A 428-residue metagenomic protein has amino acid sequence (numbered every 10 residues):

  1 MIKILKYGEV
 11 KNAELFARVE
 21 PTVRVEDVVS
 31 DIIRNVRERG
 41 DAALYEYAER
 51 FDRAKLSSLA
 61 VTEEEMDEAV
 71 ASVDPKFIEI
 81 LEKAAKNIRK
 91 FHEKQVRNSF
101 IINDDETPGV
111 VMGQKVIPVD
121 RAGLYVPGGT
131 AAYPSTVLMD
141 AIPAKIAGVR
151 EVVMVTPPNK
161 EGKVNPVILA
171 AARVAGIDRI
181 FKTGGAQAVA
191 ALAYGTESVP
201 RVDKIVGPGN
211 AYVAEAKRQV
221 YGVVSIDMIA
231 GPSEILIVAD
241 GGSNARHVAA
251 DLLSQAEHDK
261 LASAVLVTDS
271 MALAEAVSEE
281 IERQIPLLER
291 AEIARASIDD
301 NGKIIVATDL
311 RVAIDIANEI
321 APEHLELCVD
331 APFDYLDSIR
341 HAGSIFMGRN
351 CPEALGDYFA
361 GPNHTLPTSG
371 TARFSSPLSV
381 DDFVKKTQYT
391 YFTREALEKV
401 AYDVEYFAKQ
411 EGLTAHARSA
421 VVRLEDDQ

Functional and structural regions predicted by a protein language model:
M1-D120: N-terminal Rossmann-like NAD(P)+-binding subdomain of aldehyde/semialdehyde dehydrogenases
F100, D105-A170: Conserved small-residue-rich beta-alpha loop and adjacent elements that most often cradle the phosphate/pyrophosphate
M139-R150, R173-A175, A193-V199, K217-Q219 (+1 more regions): Alpha-helix C-terminal capping segments
R150-K160, A264-S270, V277, G348: Short internal beta-strands
G176-S254, H258-S263: Conserved NAD(P)+-binding/catalytic subdomain of aldehyde/semialdehyde dehydrogenases
M228-D300, I304: A conserved active-site cap/scaffold subdomain adjacent to cofactor or substrate pockets
N318-Q428: C-terminal core of ALDH-fold dehydrogenases
